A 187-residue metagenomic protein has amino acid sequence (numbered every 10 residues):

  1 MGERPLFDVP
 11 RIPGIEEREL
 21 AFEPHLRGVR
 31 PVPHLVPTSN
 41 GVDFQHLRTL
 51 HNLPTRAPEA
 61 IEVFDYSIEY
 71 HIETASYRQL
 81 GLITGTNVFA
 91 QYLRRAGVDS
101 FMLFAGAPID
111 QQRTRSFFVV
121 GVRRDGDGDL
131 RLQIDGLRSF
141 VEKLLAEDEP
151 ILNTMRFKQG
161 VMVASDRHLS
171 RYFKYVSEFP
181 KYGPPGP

Functional and structural regions predicted by a protein language model:
G2-P187: C-terminal catalytic domain of Rieske-type non-heme iron oxygenases
